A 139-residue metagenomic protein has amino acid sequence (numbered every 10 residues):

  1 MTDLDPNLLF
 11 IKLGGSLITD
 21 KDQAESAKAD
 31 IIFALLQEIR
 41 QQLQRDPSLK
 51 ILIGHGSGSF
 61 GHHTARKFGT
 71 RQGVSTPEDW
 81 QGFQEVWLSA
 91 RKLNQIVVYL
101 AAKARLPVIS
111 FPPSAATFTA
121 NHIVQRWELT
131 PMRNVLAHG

Functional and structural regions predicted by a protein language model:
M1-L52: N-terminal glycine-/serine-/threonine-rich phosphate-binding loop
I11, L52-H55, V108-P113: General beta-strand structural signal in soluble alpha/beta enzymes
K12-L13, A24-I31, L43-R45, S59-F60 (+2 more regions): Non-transmembrane, interaction-prone segments in cytosolic or luminal domains
L17-T19, G58-H62, A116-T119: Short, active-site-adjacent cap segments at secondary-structure transitions
Q23-A34, H55, H63, L88 (+3 more regions): Conserved active-site and cofactor/substrate-binding residues in soluble primary-metabolism enzymes
A34-Q84, A104-L106: Long, low-complexity, intrinsically disordered polar/charged segments
R66-G139: Ligand-binding beta-strand-loop-alpha-helix segment within the catalytic cores of soluble metabolic enzymes
